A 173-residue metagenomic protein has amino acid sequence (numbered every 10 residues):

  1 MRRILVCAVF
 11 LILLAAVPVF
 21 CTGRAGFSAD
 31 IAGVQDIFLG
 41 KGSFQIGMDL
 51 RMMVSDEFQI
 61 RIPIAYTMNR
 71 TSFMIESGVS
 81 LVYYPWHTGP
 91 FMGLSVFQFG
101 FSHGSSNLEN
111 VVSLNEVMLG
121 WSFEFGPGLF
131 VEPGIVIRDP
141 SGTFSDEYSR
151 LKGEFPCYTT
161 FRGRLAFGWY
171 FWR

Functional and structural regions predicted by a protein language model:
M1-R24, W172-R173: Cleavable N-terminal export/targeting peptides
F20-N69, R162-R173: Short glycine/proline- and aromatic-enriched beta-strand/turn motifs that initiate or cap beta-hairpins
A32-F38, A65-S72, F97-S106, R138-E147 (+1 more regions): Sequence/structural signature of outer-membrane beta-barrel proteins
K41-S43, S72-M74, V111-L114, Y158-R162: Membrane-spanning beta-strands of outer-membrane beta-barrel proteins
D49-P133: Gram-negative (and chloroplast) outer-membrane scaffold detector with strong preference for beta-barrel transmembrane
L81-P85, F123, F130, P156-R173: Outer-membrane beta-barrel "beta-signal"
N110-V112, Y148-E154: Flexible, surface-exposed loop regions and adjacent strand-edge segments of Gram-negative outer-membrane beta-barrel
